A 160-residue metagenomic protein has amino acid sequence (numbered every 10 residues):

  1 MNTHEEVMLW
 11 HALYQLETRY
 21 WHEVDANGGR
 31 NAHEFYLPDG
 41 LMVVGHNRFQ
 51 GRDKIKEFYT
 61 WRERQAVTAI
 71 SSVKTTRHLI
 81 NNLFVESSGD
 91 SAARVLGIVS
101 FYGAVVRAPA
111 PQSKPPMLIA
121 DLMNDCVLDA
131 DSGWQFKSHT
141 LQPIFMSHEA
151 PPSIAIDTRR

Functional and structural regions predicted by a protein language model:
M1-A26, R30, E34-F35: Short, low-complexity N-terminal intrinsically disordered segments enriched in polar/charged residues
V24, Y36-L37, F101-G103, T140-P143: Short beta-strand segments enriched in hydrophobic/aromatic residues within well-folded beta-rich domains
G29-Y102: A solvent-exposed, acidic/Ser-Thr-rich amphipathic alpha-helical stretch
V73-T75, K114-M117: Short Gly/Pro-enriched turn/cap motifs at secondary-structure boundaries
A92-L96, M117-A155: Short beta-strand edge/turn micro-motifs at domain boundaries
F101-R107, C126-L128: Beta-strand elements of well-folded, non-transmembrane domains
A110-P111: Extracellular loop and loop/strand-boundary signature of outer-membrane beta-barrel proteins
